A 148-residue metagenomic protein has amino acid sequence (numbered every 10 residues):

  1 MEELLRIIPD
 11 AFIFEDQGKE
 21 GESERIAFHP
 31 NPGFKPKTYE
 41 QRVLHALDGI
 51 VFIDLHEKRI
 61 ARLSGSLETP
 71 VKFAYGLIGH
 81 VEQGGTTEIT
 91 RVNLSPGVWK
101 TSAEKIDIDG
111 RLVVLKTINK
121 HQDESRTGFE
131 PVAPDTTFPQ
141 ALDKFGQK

Functional and structural regions predicted by a protein language model:
M1-D48, L55-A61, S66-G84, T90-K100 (+1 more regions): Structured extracytoplasmic
A103: Conserved active-site loop/cleft motifs that coordinate metal ions or position small ligands
